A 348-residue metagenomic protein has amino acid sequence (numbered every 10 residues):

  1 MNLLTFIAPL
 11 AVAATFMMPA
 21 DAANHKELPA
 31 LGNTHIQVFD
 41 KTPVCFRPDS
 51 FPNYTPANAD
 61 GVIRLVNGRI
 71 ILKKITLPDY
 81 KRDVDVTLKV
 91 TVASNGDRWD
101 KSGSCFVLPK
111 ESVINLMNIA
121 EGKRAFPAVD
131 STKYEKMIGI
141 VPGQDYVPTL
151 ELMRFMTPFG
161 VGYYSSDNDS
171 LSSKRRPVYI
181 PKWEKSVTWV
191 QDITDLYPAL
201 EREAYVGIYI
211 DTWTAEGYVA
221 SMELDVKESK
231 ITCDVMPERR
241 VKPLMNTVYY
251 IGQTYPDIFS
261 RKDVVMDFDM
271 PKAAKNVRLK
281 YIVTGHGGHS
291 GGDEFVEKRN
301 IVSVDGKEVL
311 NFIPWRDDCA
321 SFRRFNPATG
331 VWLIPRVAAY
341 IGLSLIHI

Functional and structural regions predicted by a protein language model:
M1-E27: Bacterial Sec-dependent N-terminal signal peptides
R64-T76, I258-D269: Short beta-strands within extracellular/lumenal beta-sheet-rich domains
D79-L88, M270-K280: Extended extracellular/luminal ectodomain segments enriched in beta-structured repeat modules
V92-G96, I282-G292: Short amphipathic, basic-aromatic surface patches that mediate peripheral association with negatively charged
R98-S104, S290-I301: Short coil-to-beta strand junction motifs in C2/discoidin
W183-V248: Ser/Thr/Pro-rich, low-complexity mucin-like regions that serve as glycosylated stalks/linkers or repetitive adhesive
R299-N311: Short strand-turn-strand beta-turns centered on an Asx-Gly dipeptide
I346-I348: Conserved small/polar residues in nucleotide/adenosyl-binding loops
